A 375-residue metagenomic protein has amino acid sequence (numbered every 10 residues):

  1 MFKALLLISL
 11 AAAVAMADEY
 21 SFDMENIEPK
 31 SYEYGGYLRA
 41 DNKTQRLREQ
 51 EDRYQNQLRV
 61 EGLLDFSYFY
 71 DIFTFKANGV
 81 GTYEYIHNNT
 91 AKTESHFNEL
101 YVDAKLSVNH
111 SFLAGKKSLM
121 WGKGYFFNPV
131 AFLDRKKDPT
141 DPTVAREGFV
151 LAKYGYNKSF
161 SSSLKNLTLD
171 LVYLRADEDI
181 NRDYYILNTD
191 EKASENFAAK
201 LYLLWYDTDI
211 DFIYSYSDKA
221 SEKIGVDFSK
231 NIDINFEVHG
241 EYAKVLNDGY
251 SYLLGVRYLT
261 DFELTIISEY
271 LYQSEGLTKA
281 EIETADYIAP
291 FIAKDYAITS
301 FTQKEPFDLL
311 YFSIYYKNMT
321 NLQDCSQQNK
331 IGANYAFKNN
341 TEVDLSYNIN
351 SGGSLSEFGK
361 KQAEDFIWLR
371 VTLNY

Functional and structural regions predicted by a protein language model:
A17-G35, R53, G62, Y156 (+7 more regions): Outer-membrane beta-barrel biogenesis signature
D23, Y37, L63-D65, Y101-D103 (+8 more regions): Outer-membrane beta-barrel architecture
G36-T44, A77-Y83, A114-K116, L169-R175 (+8 more regions): Transmembrane beta-barrel strands of outer-membrane/channel proteins
Y37, G225-D227, E237-M319, S356-K360: Extracellular/periplasmic loop regions
D52-V60, T93-N98, R146-V150, A193-F197 (+5 more regions): Residues that define the transmembrane beta-barrel architecture of outer-membrane proteins
F66-A176, G352: Outer membrane beta-barrel
D71-K76, N109-F112, S161-L169, W205-F212 (+4 more regions): Repeated loop/turn-to-beta-strand initiation elements of outer-membrane beta-barrel proteins
T299-F301, Y335, Y347-I349, K361-Y375: Outer-membrane beta-barrel "beta-signal"
